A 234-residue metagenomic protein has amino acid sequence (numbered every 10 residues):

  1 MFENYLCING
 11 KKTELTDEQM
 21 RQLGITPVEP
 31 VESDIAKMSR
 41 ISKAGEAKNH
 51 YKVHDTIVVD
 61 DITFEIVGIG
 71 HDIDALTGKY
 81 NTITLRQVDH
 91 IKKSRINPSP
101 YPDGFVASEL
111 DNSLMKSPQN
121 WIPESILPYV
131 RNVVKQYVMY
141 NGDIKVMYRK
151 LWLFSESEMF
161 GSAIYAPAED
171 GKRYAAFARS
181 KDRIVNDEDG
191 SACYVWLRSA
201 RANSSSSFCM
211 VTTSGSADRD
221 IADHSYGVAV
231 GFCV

Functional and structural regions predicted by a protein language model:
M1-E14: Short, intrinsically disordered N-terminal pre-domain segments
F2, Q19-V234: Collagenous Gly-X-Y triple-helix signature in extracellular proteins
